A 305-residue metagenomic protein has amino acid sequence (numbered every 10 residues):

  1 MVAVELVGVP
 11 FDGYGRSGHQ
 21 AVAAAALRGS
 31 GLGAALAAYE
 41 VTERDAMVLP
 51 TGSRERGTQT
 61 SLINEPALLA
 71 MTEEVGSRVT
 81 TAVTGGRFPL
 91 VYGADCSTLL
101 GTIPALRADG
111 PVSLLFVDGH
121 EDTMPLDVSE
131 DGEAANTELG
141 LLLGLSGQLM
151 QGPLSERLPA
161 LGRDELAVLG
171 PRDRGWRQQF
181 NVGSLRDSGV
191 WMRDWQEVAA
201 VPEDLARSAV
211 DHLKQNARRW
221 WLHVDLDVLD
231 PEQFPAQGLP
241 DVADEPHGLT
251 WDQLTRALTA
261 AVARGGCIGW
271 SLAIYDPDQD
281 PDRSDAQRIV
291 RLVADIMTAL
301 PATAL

Functional and structural regions predicted by a protein language model:
V2-L90, T102, S184-L305: Catalytic cores of soluble, metal-dependent hydrolases
V7, A94, V117-G119, L169 (+1 more regions): Active-site flanking residues adjacent to catalytic metal/cofactor-binding acidic residues
T84-E156, L161-E165, R264-G265: Active-site histidine-anchored catalytic micro-motif
F116-G119, L143, E165-D173, D194-Q196 (+1 more regions): Short, structured patches in soluble enzyme cores that scaffold and shape functional sites
M124, G175-R177, D278-Q279: Active-site environment of divalent metal-dependent phosphoester hydrolases
M150, G170-R177, L249-L254: A general structural motif
R163-E165, D173-G175, N216-W220: Aromatic-lined glycan-binding groove of carbohydrate-active enzymes
G175-R186: Short, glycine/polar-rich helix-capping loops at beta-to-alpha or helix-loop-helix junctions that flank or form
